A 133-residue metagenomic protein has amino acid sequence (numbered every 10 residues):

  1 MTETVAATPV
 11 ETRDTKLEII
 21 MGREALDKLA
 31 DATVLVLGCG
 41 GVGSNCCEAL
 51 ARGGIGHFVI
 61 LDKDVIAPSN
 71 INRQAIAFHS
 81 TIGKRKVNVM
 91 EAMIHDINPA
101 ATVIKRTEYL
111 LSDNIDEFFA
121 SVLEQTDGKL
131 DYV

Functional and structural regions predicted by a protein language model:
M1-V34: N-terminal charged helix/coil linker that caps or initiates catalytic domains
T33, G56-F58, T102: Residues at the starts of beta-strands that form the adenosine-phosphate
V36-G38, L61: Conserved N-terminal Rossmann-fold NAD(P)-binding element of oxidoreductases
V42: Hydrophobic/small residue at the entry helix of a nucleotide-binding pocket
L50: Aromatic pocket-lining residues of Rossmann-like dinucleotide-binding sites
I55-N98: Glycine-rich phosphate-binding loop and adjoining beta1-alpha1-beta2 segment of Rossmann-like nucleotide-binding folds
G83-V133: A structured beta-alpha segment of the ubiquitous adenosine-cofactor-binding alpha/beta core
